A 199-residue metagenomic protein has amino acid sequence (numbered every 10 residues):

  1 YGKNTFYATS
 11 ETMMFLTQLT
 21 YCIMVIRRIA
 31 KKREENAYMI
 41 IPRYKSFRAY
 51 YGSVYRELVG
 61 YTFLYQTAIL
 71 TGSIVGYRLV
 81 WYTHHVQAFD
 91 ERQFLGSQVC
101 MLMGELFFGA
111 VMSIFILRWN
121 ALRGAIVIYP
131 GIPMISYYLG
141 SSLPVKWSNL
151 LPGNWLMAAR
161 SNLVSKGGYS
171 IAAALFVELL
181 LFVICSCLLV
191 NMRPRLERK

Functional and structural regions predicted by a protein language model:
Y1-A8, I126-K199: Terminal transmembrane helical anchor/hairpin motif
Y1-Y21, R27-R28, G52-L122, M157-L175: Secretory targeting signals
C22, Y44, C100, C185-C187: Generic recognition of cysteine residues
I26-G60: Helix-loop-helix units of permease transmembrane domains in multi-pass membrane transporters, especially ABC
I29, A37, F115, V190-R193: Hydrophobic alpha-helical interface/terminus motif in multipass membrane transporters
I29-R33, I74-T83, S142-L151: Membrane-helix interface motif
S46-R48, A121-I126: Membrane-helix interface segments
